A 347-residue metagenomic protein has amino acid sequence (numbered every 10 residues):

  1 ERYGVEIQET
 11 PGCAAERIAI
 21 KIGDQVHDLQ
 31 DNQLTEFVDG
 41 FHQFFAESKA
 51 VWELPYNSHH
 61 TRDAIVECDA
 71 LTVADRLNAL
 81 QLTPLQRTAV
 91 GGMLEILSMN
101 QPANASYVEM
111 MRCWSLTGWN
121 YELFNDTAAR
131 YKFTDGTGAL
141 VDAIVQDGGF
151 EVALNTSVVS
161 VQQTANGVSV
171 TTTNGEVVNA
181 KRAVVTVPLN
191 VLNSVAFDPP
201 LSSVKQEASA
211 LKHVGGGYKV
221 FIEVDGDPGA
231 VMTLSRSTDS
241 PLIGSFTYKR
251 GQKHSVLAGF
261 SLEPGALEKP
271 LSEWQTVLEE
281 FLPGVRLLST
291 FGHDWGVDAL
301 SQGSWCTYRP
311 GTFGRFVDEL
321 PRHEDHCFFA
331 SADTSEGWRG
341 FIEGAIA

Functional and structural regions predicted by a protein language model:
E1-E53: N-terminal glycine-rich phosphate/pyrophosphate-binding loop and immediately adjacent elements
R2-A19, P84-G91, G229-S235: A short alpha-helix-loop-beta-strand transition element characteristic of N-terminal alpha/beta dinucleotide-binding
D31, G167, T233-A347: Conserved flavin/dinucleotide-binding core of flavoenzymes
Y56-S157, A165-G167, T186-P188, A196: Active-site/ligand-binding neighborhood in enzyme catalytic cores
T173-R182: Core beta-strand elements of the Rossmann-like FAD/NAD(P) dinucleotide-binding domain in flavoenzyme oxidoreductases
A183-S203: Flavin (primarily FAD) binding-site architecture
V204-A230: Central beta-strand plus flanking loop segment that forms part of the substrate or channel wall within the catalytic
